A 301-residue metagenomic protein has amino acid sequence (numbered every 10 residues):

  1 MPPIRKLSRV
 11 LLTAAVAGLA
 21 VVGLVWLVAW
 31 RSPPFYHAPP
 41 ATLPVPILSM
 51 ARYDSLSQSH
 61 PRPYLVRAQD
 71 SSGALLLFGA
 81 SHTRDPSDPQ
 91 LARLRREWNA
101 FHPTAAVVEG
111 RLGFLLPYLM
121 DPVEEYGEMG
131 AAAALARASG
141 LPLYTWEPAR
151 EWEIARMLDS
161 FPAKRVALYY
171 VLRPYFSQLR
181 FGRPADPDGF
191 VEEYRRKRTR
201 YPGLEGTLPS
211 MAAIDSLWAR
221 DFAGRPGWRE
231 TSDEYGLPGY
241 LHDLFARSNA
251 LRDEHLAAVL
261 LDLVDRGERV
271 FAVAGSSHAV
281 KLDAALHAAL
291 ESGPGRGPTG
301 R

Functional and structural regions predicted by a protein language model:
M1-V22: N-terminal Sec-pathway targeting helices
A20-A38: Membrane-interface motif at the C-terminal end of an N-terminal transmembrane signal
S32-L75: N- or domain-start disorder-to-order transition segments that initiate the globular core
S72-H82, G110-P117, G239-D243: Acidic/histidine-rich, surface-exposed loop or edge segments in extracytoplasmic proteins
D85-R95: N-terminal post-signal-peptidase region of extra-cytosolic proteins
H102-V108: Proline-aspartate-enriched helix->loop->beta-strand connector
L119-D265, A285: Hydrophobic, often amphipathic alpha-helical segments used for membrane interaction and targeting
R269-R301: C-terminal structured interaction module
